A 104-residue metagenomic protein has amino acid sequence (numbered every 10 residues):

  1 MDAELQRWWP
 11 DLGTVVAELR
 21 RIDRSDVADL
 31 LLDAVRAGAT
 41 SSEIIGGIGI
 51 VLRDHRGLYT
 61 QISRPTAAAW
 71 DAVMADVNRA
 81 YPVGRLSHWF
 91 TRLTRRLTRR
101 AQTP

Functional and structural regions predicted by a protein language model:
M1-P104: C-terminal-biased regions
